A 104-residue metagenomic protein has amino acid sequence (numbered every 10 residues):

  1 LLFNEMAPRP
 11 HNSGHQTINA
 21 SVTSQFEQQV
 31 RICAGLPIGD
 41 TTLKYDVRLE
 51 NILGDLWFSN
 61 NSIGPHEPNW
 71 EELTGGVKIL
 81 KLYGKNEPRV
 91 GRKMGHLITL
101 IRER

Functional and structural regions predicted by a protein language model:
L1-E5: Protein kinase-like catalytic core scaffold
A7-S59: Active-site "cap" helix and flanking loop/linker of ATP-utilizing ligase/carboxylase catalytic domains
V22-F26, N69-E72, G76-L80, T99-R102: Short, low-complexity, polar/charged sequence segments that are solvent-exposed and flexible
L43-D46, I52-P88: Glycine-rich active-site loop/lid that clamps phosphate-bearing ligands
K78-R104: Generic C-terminus detector
